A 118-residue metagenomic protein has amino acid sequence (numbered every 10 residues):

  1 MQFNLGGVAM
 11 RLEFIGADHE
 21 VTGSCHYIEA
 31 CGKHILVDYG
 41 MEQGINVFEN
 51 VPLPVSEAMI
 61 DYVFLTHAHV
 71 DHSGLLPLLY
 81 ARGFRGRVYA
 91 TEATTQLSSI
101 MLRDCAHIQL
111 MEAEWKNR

Functional and structural regions predicted by a protein language model:
M1-A9: Short, Lys/Arg-enriched N-terminal segments with co-localized hydrophobic residues within the first ~10-30 amino acids
Q2, C25-Y27, L36: Conserved hydrophobic/aromatic beta-strand scaffold that supports enzyme active sites
A9-H26: N-terminal metal-binding scaffold of metallo-dependent hydrolase/deaminase domains
D18-E20, A30-G86, A90, T94 (+1 more regions): Pre-active-site segment of Zn-dependent metallo-hydrolases
